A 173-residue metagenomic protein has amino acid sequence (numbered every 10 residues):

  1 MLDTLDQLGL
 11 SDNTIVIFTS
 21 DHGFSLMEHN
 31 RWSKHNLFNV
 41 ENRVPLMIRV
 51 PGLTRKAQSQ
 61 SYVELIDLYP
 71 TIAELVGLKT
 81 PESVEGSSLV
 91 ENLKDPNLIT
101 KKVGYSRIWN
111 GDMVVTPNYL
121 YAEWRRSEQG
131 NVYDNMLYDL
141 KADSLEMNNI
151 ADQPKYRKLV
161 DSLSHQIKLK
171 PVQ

Functional and structural regions predicted by a protein language model:
M1: Phosphate/ATP-binding catalytic cores across multiple sugar-kinase/actin-like superfamilies, primarily ASKHA
T4-T54, E64: Histidine-centered active-site microenvironments of extracellular/periplasmic hydrolases and transferases
L5, L145-R157: Active-site-proximal N-terminal segment of extracellular/periplasmic enzymes that hydrolyze or transfer
D6, L10, K94-N97, K155: Residue-level signal for alpha-helix termini/capping positions
H22-E28, K34, E64-Y69, A73-K141 (+3 more regions): C-terminal cap/loop subdomain of S1 sulfatases and analogous C-terminal strand-loop tails that border
E41, S59-I66, Y156-R157: Short, solvent-exposed loop/helix junctions and linker helices that flank or host conserved functional motifs
G52-R55, S144-M147: A short, flexible beta-alpha/helix-coil linker loop
T54-Q58, L78-P81: Short, polar/flexible loop-turn hinges at active-site or ligand-entry regions and domain interfaces
